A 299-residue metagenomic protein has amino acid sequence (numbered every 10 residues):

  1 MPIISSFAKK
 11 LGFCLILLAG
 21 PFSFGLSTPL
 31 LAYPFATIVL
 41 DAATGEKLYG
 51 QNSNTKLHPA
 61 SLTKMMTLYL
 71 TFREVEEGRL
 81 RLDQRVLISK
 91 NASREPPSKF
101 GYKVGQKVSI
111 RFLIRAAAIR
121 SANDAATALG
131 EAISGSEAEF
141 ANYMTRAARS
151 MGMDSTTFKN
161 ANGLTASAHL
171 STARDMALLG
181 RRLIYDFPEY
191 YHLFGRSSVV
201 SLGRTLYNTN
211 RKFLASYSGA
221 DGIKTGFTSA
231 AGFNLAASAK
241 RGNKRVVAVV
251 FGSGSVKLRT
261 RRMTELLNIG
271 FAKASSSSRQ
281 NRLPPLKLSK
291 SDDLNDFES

Functional and structural regions predicted by a protein language model:
M1-A36, L40-A43, L48, R79-R81 (+1 more regions): N-terminal secretory targeting signals
S6-F7, S61, V256-R259: Short alpha-helical segments used as structural interaction elements across diverse proteins
K9-K10, P59-A60, V86-S89, R149 (+2 more regions): N-terminal start-of-chain detector that recognizes signal peptides and the immediate post-cleavage beginning
K10-L11, M65, R241: Hydrophobic alpha-helical segments, especially transmembrane helices and their immediate juxtamembrane helical caps
C14-I16, D41, S61, S150 (+2 more regions): Alpha-helical protein-protein interaction elements
I16-L17, T71, L266-I269: Enrichment for repetitive, rod-forming helical segments
P21, G25-R174, I184: Active-site-adjacent loops and short helices of periplasmic peptidoglycan-processing enzymes
M153-T157, T165-L170, R174-S299: Domain-terminus/edge residues, biased toward the C-terminal soluble/receptor-binding domains of extracytoplasmic
